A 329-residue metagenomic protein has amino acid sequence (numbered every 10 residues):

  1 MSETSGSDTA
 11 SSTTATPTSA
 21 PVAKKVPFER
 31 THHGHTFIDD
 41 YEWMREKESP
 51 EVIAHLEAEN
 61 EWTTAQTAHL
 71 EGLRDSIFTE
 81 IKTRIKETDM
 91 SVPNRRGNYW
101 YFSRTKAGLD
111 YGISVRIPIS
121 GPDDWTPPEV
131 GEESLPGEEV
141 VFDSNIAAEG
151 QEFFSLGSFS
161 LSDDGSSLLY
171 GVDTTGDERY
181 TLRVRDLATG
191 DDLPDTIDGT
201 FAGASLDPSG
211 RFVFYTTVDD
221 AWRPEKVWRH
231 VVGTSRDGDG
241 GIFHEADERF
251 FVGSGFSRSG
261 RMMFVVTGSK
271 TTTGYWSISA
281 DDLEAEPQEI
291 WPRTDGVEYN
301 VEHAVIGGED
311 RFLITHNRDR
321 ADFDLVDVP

Functional and structural regions predicted by a protein language model:
M1-P329: Beta-propeller folds
